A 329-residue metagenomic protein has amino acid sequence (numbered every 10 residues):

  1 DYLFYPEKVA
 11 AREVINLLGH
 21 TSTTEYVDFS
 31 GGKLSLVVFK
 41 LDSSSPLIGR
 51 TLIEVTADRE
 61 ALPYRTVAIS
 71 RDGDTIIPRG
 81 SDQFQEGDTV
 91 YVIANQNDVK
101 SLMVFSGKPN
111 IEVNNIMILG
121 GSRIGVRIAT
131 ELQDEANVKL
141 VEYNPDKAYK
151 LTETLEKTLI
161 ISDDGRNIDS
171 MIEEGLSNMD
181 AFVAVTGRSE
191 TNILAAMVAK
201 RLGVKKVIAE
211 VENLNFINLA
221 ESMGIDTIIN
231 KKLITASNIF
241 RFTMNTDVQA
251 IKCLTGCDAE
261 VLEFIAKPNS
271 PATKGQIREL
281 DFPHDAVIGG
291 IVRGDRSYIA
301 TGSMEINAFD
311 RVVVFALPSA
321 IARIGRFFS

Functional and structural regions predicted by a protein language model:
D1-S329: Cytosolic regulatory regions of ion transport systems
